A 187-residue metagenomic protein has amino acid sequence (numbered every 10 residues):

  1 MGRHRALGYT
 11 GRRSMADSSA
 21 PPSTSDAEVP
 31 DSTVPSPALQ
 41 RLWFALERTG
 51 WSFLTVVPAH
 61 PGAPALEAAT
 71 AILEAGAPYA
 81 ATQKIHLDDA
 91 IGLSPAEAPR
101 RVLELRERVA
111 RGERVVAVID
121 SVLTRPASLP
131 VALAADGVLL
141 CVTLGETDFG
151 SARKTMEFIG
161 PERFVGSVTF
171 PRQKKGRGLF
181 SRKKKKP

Functional and structural regions predicted by a protein language model:
M1-E47, T55-P58, L66, R153-P187: C-terminal lobe/tail of nucleotide-utilizing enzymes
S25-G112, A135: Walker A/P-loop phosphate-binding motif and the immediately C-terminal alpha-helix
R101-P187: Conserved catalytic-core segment of NTP-binding enzymes
